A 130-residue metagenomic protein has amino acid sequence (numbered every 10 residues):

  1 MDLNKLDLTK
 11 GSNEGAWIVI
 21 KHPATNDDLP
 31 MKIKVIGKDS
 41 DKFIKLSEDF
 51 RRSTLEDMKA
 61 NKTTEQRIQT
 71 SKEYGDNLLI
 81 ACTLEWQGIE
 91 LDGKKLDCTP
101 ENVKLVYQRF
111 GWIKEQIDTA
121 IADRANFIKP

Functional and structural regions predicted by a protein language model:
M1-E14: Short, intrinsically disordered N-terminal pre-domain segments
L8, P23-T25, E73: Generic marker of residues within folded, mature protein domains
E14-N26: Short acidic-hydrophobic surface loop/beta-edge motif
D27-P130: Short, surface-exposed, charged amphipathic helix/loop patches that serve as local interaction elements
